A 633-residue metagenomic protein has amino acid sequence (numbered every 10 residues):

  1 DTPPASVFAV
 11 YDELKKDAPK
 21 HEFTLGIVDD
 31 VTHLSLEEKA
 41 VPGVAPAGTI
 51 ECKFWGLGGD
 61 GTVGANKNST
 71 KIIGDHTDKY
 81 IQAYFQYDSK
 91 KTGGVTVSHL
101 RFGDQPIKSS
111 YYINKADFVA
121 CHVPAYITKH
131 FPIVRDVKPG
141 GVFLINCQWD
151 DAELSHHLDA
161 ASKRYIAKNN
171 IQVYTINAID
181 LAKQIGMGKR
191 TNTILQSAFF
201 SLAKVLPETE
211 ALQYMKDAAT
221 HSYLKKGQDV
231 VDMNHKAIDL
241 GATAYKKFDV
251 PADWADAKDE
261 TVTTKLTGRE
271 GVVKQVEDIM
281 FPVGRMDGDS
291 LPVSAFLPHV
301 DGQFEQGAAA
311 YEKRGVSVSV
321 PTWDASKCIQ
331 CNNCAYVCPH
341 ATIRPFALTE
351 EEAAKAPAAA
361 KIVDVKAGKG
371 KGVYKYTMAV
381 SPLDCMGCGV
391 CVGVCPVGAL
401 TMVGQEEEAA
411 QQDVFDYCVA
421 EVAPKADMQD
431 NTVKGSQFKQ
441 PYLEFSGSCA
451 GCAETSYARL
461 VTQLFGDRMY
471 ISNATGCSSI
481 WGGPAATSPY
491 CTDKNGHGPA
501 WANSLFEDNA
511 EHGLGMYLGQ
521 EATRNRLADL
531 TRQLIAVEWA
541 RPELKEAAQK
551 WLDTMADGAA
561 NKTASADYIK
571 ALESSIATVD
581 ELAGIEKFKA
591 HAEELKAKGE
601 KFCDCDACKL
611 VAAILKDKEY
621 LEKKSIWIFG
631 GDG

Functional and structural regions predicted by a protein language model:
D1, E51-G58, Q196-S201, P321-D324 (+3 more regions): Short glycine-rich or small-residue beta-strand-to-loop segments that form or flank ligand, phosphate, metal/Fe-S
D1, G48-G58, T62-P282, A353-A358: Active-site cofactor/cluster-binding pocket
S6-T77, K91-T92: Active-site phosphate/pyrophosphate-binding segments
E22-I27, I81-F85, C121-H122, I145 (+6 more regions): General beta-strand structural signal in soluble alpha/beta enzymes
K53-L57, H122, M469-N473, K624-G633: A short, small-residue-rich loop immediately preceding and capping a beta-strand
A211, L224-C385, V392-Y470, A474-A547 (+2 more regions): Ferredoxin-type iron-sulfur electron-transfer modules and their immediate structural context
K545-L582: Aromatic-anchored, charged helix-turn/loop surface patch used as a conserved interaction hotspot
E586-A613: Amphipathic alpha-helical binding modules
